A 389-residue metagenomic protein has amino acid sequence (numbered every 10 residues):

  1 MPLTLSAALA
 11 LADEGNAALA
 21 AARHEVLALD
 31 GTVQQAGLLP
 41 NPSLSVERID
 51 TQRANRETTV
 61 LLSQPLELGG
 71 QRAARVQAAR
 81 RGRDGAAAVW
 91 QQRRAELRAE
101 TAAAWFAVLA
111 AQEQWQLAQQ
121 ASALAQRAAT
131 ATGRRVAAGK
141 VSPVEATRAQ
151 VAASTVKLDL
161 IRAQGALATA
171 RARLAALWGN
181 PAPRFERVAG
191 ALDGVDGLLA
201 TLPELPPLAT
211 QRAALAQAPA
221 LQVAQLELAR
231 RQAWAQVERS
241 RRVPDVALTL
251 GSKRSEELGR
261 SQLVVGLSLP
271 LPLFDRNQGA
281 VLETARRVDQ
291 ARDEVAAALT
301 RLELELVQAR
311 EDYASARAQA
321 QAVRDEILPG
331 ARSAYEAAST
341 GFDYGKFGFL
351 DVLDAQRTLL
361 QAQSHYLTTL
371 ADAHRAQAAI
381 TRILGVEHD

Functional and structural regions predicted by a protein language model:
M1-I49, R56, S63-L66, A74 (+6 more regions): Bacterial Sec-pathway N-terminal export signals of envelope proteins
L3, R93-A213, A309-D312, A316: Periplasmic alpha-helical coiled-coil/stalk elements that build and connect Gram-negative outer-membrane
T4, P42-R93, A220-W234, R239-L299 (+2 more regions): Small/polar-residue-enriched beta-strand and adjacent coil segments characteristic of outer-membrane beta-barrel
A21-V33, R93, L97-Q120, R127-T130 (+7 more regions): Amphipathic alpha-helical coiled-coil segments
G37-L38, A176, S240-R241: Solvent-exposed polar/charged
V76-R80, P143-A152, F349-Q356: Short, charged, amphipathic alpha-helical segments
G139, W178-G179, G345, L384-V386: Short helix-capping/hinge motifs at transmembrane helix termini and TM-loop junctions
